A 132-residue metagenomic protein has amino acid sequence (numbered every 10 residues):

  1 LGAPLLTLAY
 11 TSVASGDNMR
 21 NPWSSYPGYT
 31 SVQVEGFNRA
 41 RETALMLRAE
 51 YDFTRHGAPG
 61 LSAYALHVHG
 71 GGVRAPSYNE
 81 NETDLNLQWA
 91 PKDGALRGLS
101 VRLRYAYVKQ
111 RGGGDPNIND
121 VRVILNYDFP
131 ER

Functional and structural regions predicted by a protein language model:
L1-V68: Detector for outer-membrane/organellar transmembrane beta-barrel domains, recognizing the amphipathic beta-strand
G2-A3, T54-L61, K92-V101, P130-R132: Short loop/turn motifs that connect adjacent beta-strands in outer-membrane beta-barrel proteins
Y10-G16, T43, F53, H67-G72 (+4 more regions): Transmembrane beta-strands of outer-membrane beta-barrel pores
N18-W23, V73-E80, G112-I118: Outer-membrane beta-barrel translocator domains and adjoining extracellular loop/strand segments of Gram-negative
S31-G36, G70-A75, K109-G113: Extracellular loop and loop/strand-boundary signature of outer-membrane beta-barrel proteins
G36, R41-L45, N79-T83, N117-V121: Residues that define the transmembrane beta-barrel architecture of outer-membrane proteins
L47, L85-W89, N117-R132: Outer-membrane beta-barrel "beta-signal"
G60-N86: C-terminal/domain-terminus segments
